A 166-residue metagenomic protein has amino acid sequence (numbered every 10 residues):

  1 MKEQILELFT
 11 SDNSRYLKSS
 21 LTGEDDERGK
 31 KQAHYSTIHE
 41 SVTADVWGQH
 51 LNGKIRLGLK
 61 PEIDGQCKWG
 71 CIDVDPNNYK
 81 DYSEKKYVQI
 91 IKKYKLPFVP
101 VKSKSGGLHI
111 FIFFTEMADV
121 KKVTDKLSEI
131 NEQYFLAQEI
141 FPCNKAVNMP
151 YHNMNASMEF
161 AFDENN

Functional and structural regions predicted by a protein language model:
M1-W69, N77-Y87, K145-V147, Y151-M154: DNA replication initiation on ssDNA origins
R56-E84, F114-N166: DNA replication initiation modules
L59, K95-V101: A short linear hydrophobic-aromatic micro-motif
D64, K93-Y94, K104-G107: Hydrophobic, helix-prone linear segments
W69-C71, K95-P97, G107: Beta-strand-rich binding-surface signature of beta-sandwich/beta-barrel folds used to engage anionic ligands
K86-K95: Short amphipathic alpha-helical segments
P100-H109, V147: Short, conserved phosphate-binding/catalytic loop or strand-edge motifs used in phosphoryl-/nucleotidyl-transfer
